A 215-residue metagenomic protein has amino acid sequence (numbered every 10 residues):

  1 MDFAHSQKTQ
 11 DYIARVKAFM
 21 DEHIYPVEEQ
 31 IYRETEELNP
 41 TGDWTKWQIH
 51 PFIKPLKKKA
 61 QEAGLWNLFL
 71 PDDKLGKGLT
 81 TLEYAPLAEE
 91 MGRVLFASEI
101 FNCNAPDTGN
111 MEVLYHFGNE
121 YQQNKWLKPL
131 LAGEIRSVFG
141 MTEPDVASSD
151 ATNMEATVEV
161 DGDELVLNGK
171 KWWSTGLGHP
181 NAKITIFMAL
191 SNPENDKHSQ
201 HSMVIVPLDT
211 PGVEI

Functional and structural regions predicted by a protein language model:
M1-A105, Y121-K125, P129: Amphipathic, small/basic residue-rich leader segments at the start of a protein or domain
D73, T142-V146, W173-T175: Short, solvent-exposed loop/turn elements at beta->coil junctions and helix N-caps that rim active or binding pockets
A88, M111-L114, L127, I186 (+1 more regions): Conserved protein kinase catalytic domain
F101-Y121, D150: N-terminal glycine-rich flavin-associated loop
G133-T142: A short, Trp-centered hydrophobic/proline-enriched beta-strand micro-motif
D145-M154: Active-site-adjacent elements of ketosynthase-type condensing enzymes
A156-E159: A structural signal for short hydrophobic beta-strand segments in well-ordered beta-sheet cores
E164, N168-E214: A short core secondary-structure module
